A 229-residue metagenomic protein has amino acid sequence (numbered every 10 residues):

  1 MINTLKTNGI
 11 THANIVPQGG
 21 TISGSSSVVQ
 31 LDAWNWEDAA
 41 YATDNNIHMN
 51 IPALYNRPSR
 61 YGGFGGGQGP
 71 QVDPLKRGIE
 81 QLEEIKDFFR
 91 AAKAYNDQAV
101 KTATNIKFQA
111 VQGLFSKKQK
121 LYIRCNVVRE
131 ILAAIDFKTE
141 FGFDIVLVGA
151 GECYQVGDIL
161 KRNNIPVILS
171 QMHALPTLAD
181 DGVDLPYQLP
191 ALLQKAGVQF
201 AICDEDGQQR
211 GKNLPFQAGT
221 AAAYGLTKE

Functional and structural regions predicted by a protein language model:
M1, N56, G225-E229: Short, intrinsically disordered, charge-balanced linker/junction segments flanking boundaries in proteins
N3-I145: Polyanionic/metal-chelating signatures
K120, K161, S170-H173, A179-E229: His/Asp/Glu-enriched, well-ordered alpha-helical/loop segment that forms or immediately abuts the divalent-metal
Y122-N126, D144-E152, M172, P176-L178: Catalytic beta/alpha-barrel core
E152-N163: Active-site-adjacent beta->alpha loops and helix N-cap segments on the catalytic face of soluble alpha/beta enzymes
